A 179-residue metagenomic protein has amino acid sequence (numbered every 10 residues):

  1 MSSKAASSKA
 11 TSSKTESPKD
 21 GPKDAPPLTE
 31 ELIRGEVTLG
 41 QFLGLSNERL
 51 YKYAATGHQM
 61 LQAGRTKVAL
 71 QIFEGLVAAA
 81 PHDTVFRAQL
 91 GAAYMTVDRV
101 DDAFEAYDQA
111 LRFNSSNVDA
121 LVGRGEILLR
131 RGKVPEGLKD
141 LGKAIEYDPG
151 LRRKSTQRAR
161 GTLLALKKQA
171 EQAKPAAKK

Functional and structural regions predicted by a protein language model:
M1-K23: Compositionally biased, intrinsically disordered low-complexity segments enriched for polar/charged residues
E36-K52: TPR-adjacent "capping" and linker segments in tetratricopeptide-repeat scaffold/adaptor proteins
N47-N114, D119: Alpha-helical adaptor scaffolds
A54, A88-Q89, D119-G123, K139 (+1 more regions): Alpha-solenoid helical repeat scaffolds
Q62, T96, R130, L164-Q169: Register position in tetratricopeptide repeats
L129-R152, R160-L164: TPR/TPR-like (Sel1-like) alpha-helical repeat modules
E136-K139, L163-K179: Alpha-helical linker/edge segments of TPR/alpha-solenoid repeat scaffolds and analogous pre-/post-domain helices
